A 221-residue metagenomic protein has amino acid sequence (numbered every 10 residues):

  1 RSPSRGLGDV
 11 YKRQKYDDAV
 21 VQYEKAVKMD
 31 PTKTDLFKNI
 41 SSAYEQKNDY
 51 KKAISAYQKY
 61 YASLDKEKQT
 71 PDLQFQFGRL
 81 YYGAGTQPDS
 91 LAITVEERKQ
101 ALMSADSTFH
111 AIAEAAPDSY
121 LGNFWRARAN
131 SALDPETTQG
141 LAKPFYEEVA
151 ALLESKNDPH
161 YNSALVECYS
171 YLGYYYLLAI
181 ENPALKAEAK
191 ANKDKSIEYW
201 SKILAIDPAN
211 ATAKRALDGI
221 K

Functional and structural regions predicted by a protein language model:
R1-Y11: Single conserved hydrophobic/aromatic residue that forms the stacking wall/gate of nucleotide- or nucleobase-binding
K12-R13, Q46-K47, Q76, G83-Q87 (+3 more regions): Register position in tetratricopeptide repeats
K25-A26, K59-Y60, I112, V149 (+1 more regions): Canonical positions in the second alpha-helix
P31, D65-K68, P117, P208: Short coil turns that delineate tetratricopeptide repeat
L36, T70-L73, G122-N123, Y161 (+2 more regions): TPR alpha-solenoid repeat register
Y44, Y81, P88, N130 (+3 more regions): Residue at a conserved register position within TPR or TPR-like alpha-solenoid repeats
